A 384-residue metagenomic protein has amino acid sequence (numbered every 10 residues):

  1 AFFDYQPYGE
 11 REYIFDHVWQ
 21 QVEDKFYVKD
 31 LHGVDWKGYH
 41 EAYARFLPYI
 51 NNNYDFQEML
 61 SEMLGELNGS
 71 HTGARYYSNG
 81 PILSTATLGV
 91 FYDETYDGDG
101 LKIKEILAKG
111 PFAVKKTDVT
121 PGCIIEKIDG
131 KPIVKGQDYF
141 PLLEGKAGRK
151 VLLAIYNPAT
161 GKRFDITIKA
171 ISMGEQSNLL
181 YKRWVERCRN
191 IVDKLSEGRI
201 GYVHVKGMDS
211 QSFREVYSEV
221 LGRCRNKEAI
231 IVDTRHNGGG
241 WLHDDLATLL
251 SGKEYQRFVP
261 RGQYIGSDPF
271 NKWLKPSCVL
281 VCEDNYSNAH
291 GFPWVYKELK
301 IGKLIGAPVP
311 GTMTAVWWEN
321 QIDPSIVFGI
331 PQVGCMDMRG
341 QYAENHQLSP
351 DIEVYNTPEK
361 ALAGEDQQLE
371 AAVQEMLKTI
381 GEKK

Functional and structural regions predicted by a protein language model:
A1-G73, F213-R214, G334, R339: Sequence signature of WD/YWTD-type beta-propeller architectures
D4, Y8, E12, Q21-Y27 (+9 more regions): Cleft-lining beta-strand/loop regions that shape enzyme active-site pockets
K29-G38, Q57-L60, T72-I82, D118 (+3 more regions): Short coil/turn segments at secondary-structure boundaries
E41-L88, K146, A159-G161, K169-L179: Interdomain regulatory linker/hinge segments that flank or connect interaction modules in polarity/junction/synaptic
L67-K109, A113-K115: PDZ/PDZ-like peptide-tail recognition elements
D93, A154-P158, M336: A generic structural motif
T120-E126: Structural motif
E175, G329, C335-E359: Active-site rim recognition segments
